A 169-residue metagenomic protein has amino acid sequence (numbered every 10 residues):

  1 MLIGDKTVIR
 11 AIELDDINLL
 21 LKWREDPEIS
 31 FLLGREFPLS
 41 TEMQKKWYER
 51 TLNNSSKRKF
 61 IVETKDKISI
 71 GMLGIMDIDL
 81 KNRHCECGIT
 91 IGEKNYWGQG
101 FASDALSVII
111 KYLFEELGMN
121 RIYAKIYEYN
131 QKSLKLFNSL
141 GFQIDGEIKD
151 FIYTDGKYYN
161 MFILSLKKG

Functional and structural regions predicted by a protein language model:
M1-K46: A short, well-structured alpha-helix characteristic of acyl/acetyltransferase catalytic modules
M1-T7, A11-L19, K59, K65-G169: Acyl-donor (CoA/ACP) binding surface of acyl/acetyltransferases
L39-E42, T51-N53, I91-G92: Juxtamembrane/interface motifs at transmembrane-helix termini
Q44-K46, L52, L136, Y159: A generic membrane alpha-helix/interface feature
E49-I61: A short helix-loop-beta-strand connector motif used in the catalytic cores of GNAT acetyltransferases and, in some
